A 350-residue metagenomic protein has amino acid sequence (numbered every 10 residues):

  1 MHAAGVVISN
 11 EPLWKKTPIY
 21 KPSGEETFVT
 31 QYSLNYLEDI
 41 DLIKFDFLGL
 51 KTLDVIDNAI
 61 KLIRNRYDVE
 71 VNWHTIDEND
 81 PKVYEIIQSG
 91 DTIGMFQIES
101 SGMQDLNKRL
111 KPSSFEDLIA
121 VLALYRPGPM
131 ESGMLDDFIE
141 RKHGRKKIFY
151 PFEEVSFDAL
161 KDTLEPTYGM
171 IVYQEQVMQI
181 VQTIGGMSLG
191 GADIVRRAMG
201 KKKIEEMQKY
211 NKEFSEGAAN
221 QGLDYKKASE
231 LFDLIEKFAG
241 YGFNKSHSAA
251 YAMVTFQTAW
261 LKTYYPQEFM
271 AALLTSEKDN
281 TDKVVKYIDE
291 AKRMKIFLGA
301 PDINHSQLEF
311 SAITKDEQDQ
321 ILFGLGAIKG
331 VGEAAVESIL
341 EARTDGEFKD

Functional and structural regions predicted by a protein language model:
M1-D350: Noncatalytic, beta-rich nucleic-acid-contacting surfaces in large DNA/RNA-processing enzymes
